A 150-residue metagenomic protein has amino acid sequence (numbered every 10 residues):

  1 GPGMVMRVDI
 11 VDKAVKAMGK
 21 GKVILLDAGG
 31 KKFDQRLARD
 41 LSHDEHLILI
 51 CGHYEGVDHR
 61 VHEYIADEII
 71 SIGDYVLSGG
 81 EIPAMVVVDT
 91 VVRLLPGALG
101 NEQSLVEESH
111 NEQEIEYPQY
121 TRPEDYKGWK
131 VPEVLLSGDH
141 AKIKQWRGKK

Functional and structural regions predicted by a protein language model:
G1, G52, D139: Conserved RecA-like P-loop NTPase ATPase core
P2, G29, L37, V57 (+6 more regions): Glycine-rich, flexible loop/turn motifs
V5-H53, H59: S-adenosyl-L-methionine/SAH cofactor-binding core of RNA-modifying enzymes
V8-V11, A84, V88, I143: A general structural signal for well-ordered alpha-helical segments in protein cores
I50, Y54, S71, L95 (+2 more regions): Short glycine/serine/threonine-biased micro-segments
V57, V61-Q103, E108: Structured adenosyl-cofactor binding patch, chiefly the S-adenosyl-L-methionine
H110-K150: Long, charged alpha-helical interface segments
